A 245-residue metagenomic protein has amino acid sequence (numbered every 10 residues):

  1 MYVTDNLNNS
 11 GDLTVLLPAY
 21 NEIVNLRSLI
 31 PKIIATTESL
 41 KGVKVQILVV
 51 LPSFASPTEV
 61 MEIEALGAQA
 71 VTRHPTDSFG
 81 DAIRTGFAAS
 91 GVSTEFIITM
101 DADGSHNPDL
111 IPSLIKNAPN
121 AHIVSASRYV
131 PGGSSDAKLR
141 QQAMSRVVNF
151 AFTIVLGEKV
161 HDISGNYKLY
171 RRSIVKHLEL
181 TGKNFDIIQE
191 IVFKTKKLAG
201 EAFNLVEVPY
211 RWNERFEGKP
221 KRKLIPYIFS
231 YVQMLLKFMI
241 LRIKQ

Functional and structural regions predicted by a protein language model:
M1-L13, V24, K32, L51-P52 (+3 more regions): Hydrophobic helical membrane-anchoring modules
L13-E22, L29, T36: A conserved hydrophobic helix/loop-capping motif in glycosyltransferases and polysaccharide synthases
R27, A55-E64: Acidic helix N-cap motif at the loop->helix transition within catalytic regions of sugar-transfer enzymes
P31-V43: Short, acidic, metal-binding catalytic loop of nucleotide-sugar glycosyltransferases
V50-E59, G104: A conserved acidic beta->alpha catalytic loop
E59, A65-A82: Active-site-proximal specificity loops/subdomain of glycosyltransferases
H74-D77, D81-A89, F96, P108-T181 (+2 more regions): Acceptor/aglycone-binding surface of glycosyltransferases and processive sugar-polymer synthases
T94-S105: Short beta-strand-to-loop acidic/aromatic patch adjacent to the donor-nucleotide binding site
